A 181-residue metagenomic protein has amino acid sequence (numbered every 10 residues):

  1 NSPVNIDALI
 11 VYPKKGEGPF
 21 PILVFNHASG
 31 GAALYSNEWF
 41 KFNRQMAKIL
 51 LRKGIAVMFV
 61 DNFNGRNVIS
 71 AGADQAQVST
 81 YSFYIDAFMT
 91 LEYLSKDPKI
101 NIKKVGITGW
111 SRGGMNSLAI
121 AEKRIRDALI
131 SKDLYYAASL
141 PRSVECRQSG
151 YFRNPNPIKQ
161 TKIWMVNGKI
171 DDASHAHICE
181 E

Functional and structural regions predicted by a protein language model:
N1-G18: N-terminal cap/lid segment of alpha/beta-hydrolase-fold proteins
N5, I22-K96: Serine-hydrolase catalytic machinery in alpha/beta-hydrolase-like enzymes
P21-I22, A138: Structural motif
A32, Y81-K159: Primarily recognizes the serine-hydrolase "nucleophile elbow" in alpha/beta-hydrolase and SGNH/GDSL folds
F59-V60, G109, M165: Hydrophobic residues in well-ordered beta-strands that form the structural core
R112, K169-D172: Acidic beta-to-alpha connecting loop that harbors the catalytic carboxylate
K159, M165-N167: Short beta-strand/loop motif that positions the catalytic acidic residue of the alpha/beta-hydrolase fold
D172-E180: Conserved alpha/beta-hydrolase "acid-adjacent" motif
